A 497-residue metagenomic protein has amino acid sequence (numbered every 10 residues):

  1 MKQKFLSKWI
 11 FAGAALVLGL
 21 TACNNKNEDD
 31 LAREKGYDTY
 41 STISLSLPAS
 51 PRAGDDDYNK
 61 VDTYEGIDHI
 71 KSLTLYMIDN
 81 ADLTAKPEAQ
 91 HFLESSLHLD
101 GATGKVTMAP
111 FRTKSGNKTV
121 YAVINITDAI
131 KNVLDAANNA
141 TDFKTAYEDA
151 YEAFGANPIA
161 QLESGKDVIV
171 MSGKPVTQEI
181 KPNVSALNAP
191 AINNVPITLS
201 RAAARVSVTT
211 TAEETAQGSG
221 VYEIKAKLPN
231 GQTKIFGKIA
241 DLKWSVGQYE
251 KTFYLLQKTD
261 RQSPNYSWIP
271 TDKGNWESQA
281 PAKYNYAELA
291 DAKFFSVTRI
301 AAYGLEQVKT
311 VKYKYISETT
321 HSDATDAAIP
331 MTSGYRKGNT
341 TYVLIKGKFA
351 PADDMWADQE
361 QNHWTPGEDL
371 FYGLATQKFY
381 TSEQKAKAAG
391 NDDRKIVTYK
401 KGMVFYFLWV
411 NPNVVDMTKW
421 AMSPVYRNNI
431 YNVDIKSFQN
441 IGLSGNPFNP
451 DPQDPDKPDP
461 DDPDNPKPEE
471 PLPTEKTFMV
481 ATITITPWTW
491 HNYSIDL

Functional and structural regions predicted by a protein language model:
K2-I10: Bacterial N-terminal signal peptides that target proteins for export
G19-A22: C-terminal motif of bacterial Sec signal peptides marking the signal peptidase cleavage site
K26-A186, R201, N429-I430, F438 (+1 more regions): Acidic/polar, low-complexity intrinsically disordered N-terminal segments immediately downstream of a Sec signal
D62-D135, T209, E213-S437, G445 (+1 more regions): Tryptophan-paired
K144-T209, T215-Y222, G247-G274: Flexible, low-complexity coil/linker segments
G445-D451: Short, surface-exposed, low-complexity cationic segments
